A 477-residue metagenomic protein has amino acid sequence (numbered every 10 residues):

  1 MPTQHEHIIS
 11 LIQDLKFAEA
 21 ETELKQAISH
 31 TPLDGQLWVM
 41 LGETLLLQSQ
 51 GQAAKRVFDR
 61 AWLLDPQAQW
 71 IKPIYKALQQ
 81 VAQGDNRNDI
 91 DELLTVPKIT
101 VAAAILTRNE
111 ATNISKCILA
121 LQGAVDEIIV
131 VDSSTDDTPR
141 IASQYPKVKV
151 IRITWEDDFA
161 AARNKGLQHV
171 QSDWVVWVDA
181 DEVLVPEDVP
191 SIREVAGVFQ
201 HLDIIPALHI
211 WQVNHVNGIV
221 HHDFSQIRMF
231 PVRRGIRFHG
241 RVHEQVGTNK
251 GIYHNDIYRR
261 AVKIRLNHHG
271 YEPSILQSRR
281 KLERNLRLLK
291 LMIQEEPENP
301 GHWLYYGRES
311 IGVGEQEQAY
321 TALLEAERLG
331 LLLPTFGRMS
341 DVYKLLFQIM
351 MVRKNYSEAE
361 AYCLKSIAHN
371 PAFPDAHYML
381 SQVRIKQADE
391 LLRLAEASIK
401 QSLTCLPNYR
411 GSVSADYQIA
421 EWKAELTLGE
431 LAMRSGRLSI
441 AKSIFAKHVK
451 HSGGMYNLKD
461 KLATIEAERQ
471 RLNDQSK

Functional and structural regions predicted by a protein language model:
P2-Q26, P32-E43, L47, G51 (+1 more regions): N-proximal low-complexity "stem/linker" segments adjacent to membrane-targeting elements
G84-I90, N164-L167, P186-Q318: Catalytic-site signature of metal-activated, phosphate-bearing donor transferases, centered on the GT-A/GT-A-like
V130-I141, W155: A conserved acidic beta->alpha catalytic loop
T154-V170: Glycine-rich, basic loop-to-helix element that forms the pyrophosphate-binding segment of sugar-nucleotide handling
V175: Short aromatic/hydrophobic "clamp" motif used to bind/position activated sugar donors
